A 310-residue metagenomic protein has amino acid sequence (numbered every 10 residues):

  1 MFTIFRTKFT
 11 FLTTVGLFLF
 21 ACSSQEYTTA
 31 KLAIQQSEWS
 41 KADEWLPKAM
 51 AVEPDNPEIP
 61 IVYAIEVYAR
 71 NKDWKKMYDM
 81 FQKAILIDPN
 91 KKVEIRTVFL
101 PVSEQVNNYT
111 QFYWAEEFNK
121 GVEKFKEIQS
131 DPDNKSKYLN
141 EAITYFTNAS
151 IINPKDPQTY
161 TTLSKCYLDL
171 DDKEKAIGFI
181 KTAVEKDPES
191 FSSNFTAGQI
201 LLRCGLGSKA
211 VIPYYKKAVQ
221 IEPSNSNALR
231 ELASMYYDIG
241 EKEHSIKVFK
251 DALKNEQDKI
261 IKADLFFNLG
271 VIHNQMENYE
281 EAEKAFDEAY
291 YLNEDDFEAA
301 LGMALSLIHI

Functional and structural regions predicted by a protein language model:
S23-E26, P57-E58, K92, W114-E117 (+5 more regions): Helix-start (N-cap) detector for alpha-helical repeat units in TPR-like alpha-solenoids, especially tetratricopeptide
K31, I65-E66, V122, K165 (+4 more regions): Residue-level recognition of tetratricopeptide repeat
Q36, R70-N71, E127, S136 (+4 more regions): Structural motif corresponding to the intra-repeat A-B loop/turn of tetratricopeptide repeats
P47-A51, K83-L86, N148-I151, K181-E185 (+3 more regions): Conserved structural position within tetratricopeptide repeats
P54-D55, P89, P154, P188 (+3 more regions): Short coil turns that delineate tetratricopeptide repeat
V62-Y63, N119, Q158, T162-K165 (+5 more regions): Canonical tetratricopeptide repeat
I308-I310: Conserved small/polar residues in nucleotide/adenosyl-binding loops
